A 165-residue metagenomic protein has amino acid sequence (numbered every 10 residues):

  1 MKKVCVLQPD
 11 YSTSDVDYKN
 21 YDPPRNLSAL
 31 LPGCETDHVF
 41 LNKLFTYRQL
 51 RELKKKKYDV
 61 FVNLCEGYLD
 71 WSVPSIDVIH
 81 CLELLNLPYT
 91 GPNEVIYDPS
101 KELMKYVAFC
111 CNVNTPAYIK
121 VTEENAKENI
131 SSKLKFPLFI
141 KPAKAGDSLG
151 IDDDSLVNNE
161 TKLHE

Functional and structural regions predicted by a protein language model:
M1-P88, E94, D98-P99, L103 (+1 more regions): ATP-binding N-terminal substructure of ATP-dependent carboxylate-amine bond-forming enzymes
K2-Q8, K54, D98-E165: Active-site nucleotide/adenylate-binding loops and adjacent lid/helix of ATP-dependent enzymes
T36, P88-Y89, T115, L138: Hydrophobic beta-strand scaffold residues
Y68, P92, D147, I151: Gly/Ser/Thr-rich helix-start
